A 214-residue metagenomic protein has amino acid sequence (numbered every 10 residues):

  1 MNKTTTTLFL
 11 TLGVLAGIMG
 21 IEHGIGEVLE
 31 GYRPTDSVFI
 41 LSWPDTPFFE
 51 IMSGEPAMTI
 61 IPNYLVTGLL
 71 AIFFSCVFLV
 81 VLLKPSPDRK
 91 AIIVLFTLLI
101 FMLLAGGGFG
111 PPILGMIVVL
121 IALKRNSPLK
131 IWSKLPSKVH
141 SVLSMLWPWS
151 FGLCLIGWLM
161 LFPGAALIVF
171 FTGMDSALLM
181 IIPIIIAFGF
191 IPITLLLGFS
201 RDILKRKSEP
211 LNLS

Functional and structural regions predicted by a protein language model:
N2-I21, S144-G152: Alpha-helical transmembrane segments and their helix-start/interface "positive-inside/aromatic belt" motifs in integral
L8-T11, T67-S86, I191-N212: Transmembrane alpha-helical segments in integral membrane proteins
G13-E27, A71-F78, L95, L99-M102 (+5 more regions): Helical transmembrane-bundle signal
T35-A57: Perimembrane loop-to-helix junctions flanking transmembrane segments
P47-F49, T59-C76: Hydrophobic, membrane-facing alpha-helical anchors
N63-G68, A177-F190: Alpha-helical transmembrane segments of polytopic membrane proteins
N126-W147, N212-S214: Membrane-interfacial, low-structure loops and terminal tails that flank and connect transmembrane helices in multi-pass
F162-D175: Juxtamembrane "helix-exit" motif on the non-cytosolic side of transmembrane helices
